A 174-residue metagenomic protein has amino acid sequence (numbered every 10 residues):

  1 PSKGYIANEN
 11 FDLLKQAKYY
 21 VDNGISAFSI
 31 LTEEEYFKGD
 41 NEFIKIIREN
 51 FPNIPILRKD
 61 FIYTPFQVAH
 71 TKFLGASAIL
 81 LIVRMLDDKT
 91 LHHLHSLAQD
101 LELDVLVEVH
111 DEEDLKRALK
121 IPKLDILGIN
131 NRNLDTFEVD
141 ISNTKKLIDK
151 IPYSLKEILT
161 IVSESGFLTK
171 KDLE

Functional and structural regions predicted by a protein language model:
P1-I56, Y63-F66, L97-I126, L134-T144 (+2 more regions): Conserved N-terminal beta1-alpha1 strand-loop-helix module at the mouth
A17, I44, L91-H95, I148 (+1 more regions): Short amphipathic alpha-helical segments and helix-helix/interface helices
S26, I30, H70-T90, G128-T136: Glycine-rich phosphate-binding active-site loops on the catalytic face of alpha/beta enzymes
K45, H70-L74, H93-L97: Active-site-proximal loop->helix
R48, P152-Y153: Mobile, glycine- and charge-enriched loop segments and immediately flanking short secondary-structure elements within
D60-Y63, F73: Glycine-rich beta-to-alpha active-site loop
L86-S96, D114: A short, conserved beta-to-alpha structural element at the edge of catalytic cores that scaffolds binding
T144-I151, L168-E174: A short, acidic, amphipathic alpha-helical segment used as a generic capping/interface helix at domain edges
